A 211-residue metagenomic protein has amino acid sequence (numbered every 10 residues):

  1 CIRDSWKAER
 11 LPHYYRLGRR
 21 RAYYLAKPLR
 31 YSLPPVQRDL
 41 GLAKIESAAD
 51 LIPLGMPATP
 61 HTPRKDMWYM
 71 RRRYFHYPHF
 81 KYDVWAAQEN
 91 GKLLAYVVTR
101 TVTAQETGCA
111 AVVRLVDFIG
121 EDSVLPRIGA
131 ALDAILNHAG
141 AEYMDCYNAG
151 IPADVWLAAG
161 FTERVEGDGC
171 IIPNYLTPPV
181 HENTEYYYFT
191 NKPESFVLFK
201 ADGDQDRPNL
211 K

Functional and structural regions predicted by a protein language model:
R3-Q37, E89, V98-P126, A130-K211: Active-site/acyl-donor-binding loops of N-acyltransferases
G41: A conserved mid-domain beta-alpha-beta active-site/ligand-binding segment of alpha/beta enzyme cores
K44-G120: A conserved beta-strand-loop-helix scaffold within acyl/acetyltransferase catalytic domains
